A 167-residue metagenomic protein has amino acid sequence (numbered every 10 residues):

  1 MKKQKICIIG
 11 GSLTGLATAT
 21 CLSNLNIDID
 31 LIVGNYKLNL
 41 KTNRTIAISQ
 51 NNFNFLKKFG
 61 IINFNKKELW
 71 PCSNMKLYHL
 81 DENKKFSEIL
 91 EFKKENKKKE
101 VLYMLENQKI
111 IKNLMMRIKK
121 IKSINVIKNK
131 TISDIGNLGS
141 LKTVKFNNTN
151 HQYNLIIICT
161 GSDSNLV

Functional and structural regions predicted by a protein language model:
K2-I6: Extreme N-terminal starter segment of soluble prokaryotic enzymes
C7-I9, C21-R44: Glycine-rich FAD pyrophosphate-binding loop
G10-S12, G161: A short acidic Gly-Thr/Ser loop motif
G15-L16: N-terminal Rossmann-fold NAD(P) dinucleotide-binding loop
T42-D81: N-terminal FAD cofactor-binding segment of flavoenzymes
W70-V167: Conserved N-terminal helical subregion
